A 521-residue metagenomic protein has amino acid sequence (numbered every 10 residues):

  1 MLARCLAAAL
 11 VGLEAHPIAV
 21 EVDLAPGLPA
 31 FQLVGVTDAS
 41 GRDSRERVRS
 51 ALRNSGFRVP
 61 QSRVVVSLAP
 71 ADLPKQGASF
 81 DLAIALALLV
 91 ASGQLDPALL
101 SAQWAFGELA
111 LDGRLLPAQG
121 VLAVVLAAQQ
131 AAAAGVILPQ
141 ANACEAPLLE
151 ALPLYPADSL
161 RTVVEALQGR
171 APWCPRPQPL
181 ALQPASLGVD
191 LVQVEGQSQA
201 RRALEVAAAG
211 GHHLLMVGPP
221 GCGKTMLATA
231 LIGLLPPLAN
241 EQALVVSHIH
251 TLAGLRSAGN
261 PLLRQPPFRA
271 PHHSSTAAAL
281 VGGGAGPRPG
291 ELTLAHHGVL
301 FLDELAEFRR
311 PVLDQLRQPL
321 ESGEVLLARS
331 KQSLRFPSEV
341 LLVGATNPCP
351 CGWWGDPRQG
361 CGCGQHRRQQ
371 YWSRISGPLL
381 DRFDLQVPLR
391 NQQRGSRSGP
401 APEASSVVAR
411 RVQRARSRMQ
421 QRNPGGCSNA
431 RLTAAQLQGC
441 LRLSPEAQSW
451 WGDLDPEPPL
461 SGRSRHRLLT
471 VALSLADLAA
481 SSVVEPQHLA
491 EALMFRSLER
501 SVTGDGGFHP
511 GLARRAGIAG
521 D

Functional and structural regions predicted by a protein language model:
M1-L215, C222-T225, A328, V483-D521: Peripheral, non-AAA+ core regions of ATP-driven protein-machinery
A9, E14-H16, P29, T37-R47 (+26 more regions): Helical mechanochemical/support elements of P-loop NTPase systems and associated helical scaffolds
L10, L95-P97, S101, A146 (+6 more regions): Short secondary-structure boundary/capping segments
D23, A39, R47, A51-R58 (+24 more regions): Conserved, well-folded catalytic cores of nucleic-acid-processing and energy-transducing macromolecular machines
V34, E108, R202-Y371: Conserved ASCE/P-loop NTPase catalytic core
V34-R45, P60, S67-G77, P287 (+2 more regions): Basic, amphipathic alpha-helical bundle interface domains used for macromolecular binding and assembly
S101, P177-P179, A258-L263, P424-T433 (+1 more regions): Short coil/turn segments at secondary-structure boundaries
